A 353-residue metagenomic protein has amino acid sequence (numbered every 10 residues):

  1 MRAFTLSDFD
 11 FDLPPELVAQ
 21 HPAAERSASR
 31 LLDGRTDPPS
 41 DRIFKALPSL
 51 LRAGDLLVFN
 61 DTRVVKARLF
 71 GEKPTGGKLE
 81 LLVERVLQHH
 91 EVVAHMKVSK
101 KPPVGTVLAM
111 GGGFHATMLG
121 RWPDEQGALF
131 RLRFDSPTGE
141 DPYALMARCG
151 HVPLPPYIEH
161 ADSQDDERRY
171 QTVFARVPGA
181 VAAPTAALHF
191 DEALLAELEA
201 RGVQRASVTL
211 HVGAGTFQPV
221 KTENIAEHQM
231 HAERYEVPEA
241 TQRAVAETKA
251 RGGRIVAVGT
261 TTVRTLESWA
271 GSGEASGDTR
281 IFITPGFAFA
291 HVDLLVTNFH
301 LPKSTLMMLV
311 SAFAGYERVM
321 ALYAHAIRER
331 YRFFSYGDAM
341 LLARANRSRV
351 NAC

Functional and structural regions predicted by a protein language model:
M1-C353: A cross-family signal for N-terminal binding/gating loops and helix N-caps that shape access to the active site
